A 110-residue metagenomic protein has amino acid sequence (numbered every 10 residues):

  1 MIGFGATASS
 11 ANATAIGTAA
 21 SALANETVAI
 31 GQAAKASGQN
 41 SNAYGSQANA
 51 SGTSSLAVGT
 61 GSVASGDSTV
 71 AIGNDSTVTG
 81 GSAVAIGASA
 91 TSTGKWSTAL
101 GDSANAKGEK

Functional and structural regions predicted by a protein language model:
M1-K110: Glycine- and small/polar-enriched repetitive beta-structure motifs of secreted/surface proteins
